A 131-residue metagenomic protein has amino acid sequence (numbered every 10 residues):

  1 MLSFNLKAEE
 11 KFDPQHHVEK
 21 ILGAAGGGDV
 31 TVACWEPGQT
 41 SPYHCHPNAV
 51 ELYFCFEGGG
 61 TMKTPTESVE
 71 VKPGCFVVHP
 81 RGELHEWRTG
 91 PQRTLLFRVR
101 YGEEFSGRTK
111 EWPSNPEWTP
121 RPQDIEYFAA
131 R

Functional and structural regions predicted by a protein language model:
M1-T31, P42, T109-R131: A short, N-terminal "cap"/entry segment at the start of jelly-roll beta-barrel domains of the cupin/DSBH fold
K20-A24, A33, S41-P47, T64 (+1 more regions): Short histidine-centered beta-strand/loop micro-motifs that create catalytic or ligand/metal-coordination sites
C34-E36, C45-M62: Short, conserved beta-strand element in jelly-roll/cupin
P37, N48-A49, E67, E83-L84 (+1 more regions): A generic "binding-loop/recognition-motif" signal
T61, R81-R108: Ligand-binding loop in jelly-roll beta-barrel domains
T66-R81: Short acidic-glycine-tyrosine-enriched beta hairpin
